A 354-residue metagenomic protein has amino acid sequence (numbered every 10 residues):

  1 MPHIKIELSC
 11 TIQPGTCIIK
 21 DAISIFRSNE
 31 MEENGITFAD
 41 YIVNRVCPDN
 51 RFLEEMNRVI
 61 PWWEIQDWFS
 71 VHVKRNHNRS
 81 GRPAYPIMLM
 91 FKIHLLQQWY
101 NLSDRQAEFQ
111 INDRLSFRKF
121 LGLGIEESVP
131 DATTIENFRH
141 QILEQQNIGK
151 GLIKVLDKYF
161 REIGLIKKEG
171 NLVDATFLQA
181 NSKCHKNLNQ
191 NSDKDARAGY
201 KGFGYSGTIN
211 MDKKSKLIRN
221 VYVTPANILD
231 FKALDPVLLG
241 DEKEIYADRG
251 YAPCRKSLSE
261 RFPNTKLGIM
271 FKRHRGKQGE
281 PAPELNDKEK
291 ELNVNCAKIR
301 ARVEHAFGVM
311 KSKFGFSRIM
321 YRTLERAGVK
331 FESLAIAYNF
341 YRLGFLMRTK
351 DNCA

Functional and structural regions predicted by a protein language model:
M1-I65, S70, T349, A354: Charged, often Cys/His-bearing segments associated with DNA-binding zinc-finger transcription factors
L53-L95: Basic, short loop/linker segments at the boundary and entry of helix-turn-helix/winged-helix-like folds
P61, G81-L89, E127-D131, N295 (+2 more regions): Secondary-structure capping and boundary motifs in well-ordered enzyme cores
H77-L89, H94-L115, G124: Short, Lys/Arg-enriched phosphate-binding patches
K92-W99, L334-R342: Short, hydrophobic/amphipathic alpha-helical patches that form generic packing surfaces within helical domains
W99-R105, L217, K313-I319, F340-N352: Short helix-capping/linker segments at secondary-structure and domain boundaries
R105, F109-N112, L121-L123, P130-R261 (+1 more regions): Polybasic low-complexity intrinsically disordered regions
K243-E244, R249-R326, E332: Helix-centered, glycine/charged polyanion-binding patches within enzymatic domains that contact phosphate-containing
